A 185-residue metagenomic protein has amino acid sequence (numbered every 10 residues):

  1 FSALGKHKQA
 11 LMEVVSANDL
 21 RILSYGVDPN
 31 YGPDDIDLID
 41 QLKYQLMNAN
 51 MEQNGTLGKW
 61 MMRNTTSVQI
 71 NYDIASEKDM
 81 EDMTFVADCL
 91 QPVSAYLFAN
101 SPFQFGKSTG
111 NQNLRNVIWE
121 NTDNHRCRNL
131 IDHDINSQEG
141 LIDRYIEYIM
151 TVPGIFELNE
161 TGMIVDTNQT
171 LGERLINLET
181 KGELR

Functional and structural regions predicted by a protein language model:
F1-M12, A17: Membrane helical hairpin/interfacial module
E13-A17, R21-R185: Loop-rich catalytic cores of soluble enzymes, especially ATP-dependent carboxylate-amine ligases and other
